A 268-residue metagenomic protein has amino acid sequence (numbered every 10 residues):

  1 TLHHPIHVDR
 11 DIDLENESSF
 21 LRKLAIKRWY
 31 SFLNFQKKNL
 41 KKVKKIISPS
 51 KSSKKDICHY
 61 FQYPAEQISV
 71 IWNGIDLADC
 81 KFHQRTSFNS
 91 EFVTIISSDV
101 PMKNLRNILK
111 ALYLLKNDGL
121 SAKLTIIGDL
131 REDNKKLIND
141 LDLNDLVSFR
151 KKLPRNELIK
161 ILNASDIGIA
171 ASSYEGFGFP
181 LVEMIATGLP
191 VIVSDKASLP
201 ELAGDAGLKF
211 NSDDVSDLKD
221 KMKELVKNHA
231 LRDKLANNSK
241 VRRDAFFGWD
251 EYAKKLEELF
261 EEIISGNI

Functional and structural regions predicted by a protein language model:
K23-I46: Membrane-proximal helix-turn-helix segments that form the acceptor-binding/catalytic region of lipid-linked
S52, G74: Carbohydrate-associated surface elements
T86-K103, L109-L112: Conserved donor-binding/catalytic core segment of Leloir-type glycosyltransferases
K135-I159: Nucleotide-activated donor-binding/catalytic signature segment of Leloir-type glycosyltransferases, i.e., the conserved
K160-S165: Short alpha-helical donor nucleotide-sugar binding micro-motif in glycosyltransferases
S173, I185: Aromatic "clamp/platform" in nucleotide-sugar-dependent glycosyltransferases that forms part of the donor/acceptor
P190-V193: Short hydrophobic beta-strand element within catalytic cores of glycosyltransferases and related nucleotide-activated
L208-V215, E224-H229: Conserved acidic donor-binding segment of nucleotide-sugar-dependent glycosyltransferases
